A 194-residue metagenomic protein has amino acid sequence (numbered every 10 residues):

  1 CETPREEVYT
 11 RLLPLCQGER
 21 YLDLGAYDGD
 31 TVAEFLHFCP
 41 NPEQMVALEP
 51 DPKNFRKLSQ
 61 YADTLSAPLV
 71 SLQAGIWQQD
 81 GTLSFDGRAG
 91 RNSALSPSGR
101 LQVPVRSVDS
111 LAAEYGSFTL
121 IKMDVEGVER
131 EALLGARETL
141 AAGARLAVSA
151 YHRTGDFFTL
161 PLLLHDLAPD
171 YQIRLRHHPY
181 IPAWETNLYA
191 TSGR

Functional and structural regions predicted by a protein language model:
C1-R194: Phosphate/nucleotide-binding beta-alpha loop and adjacent structural elements of enzyme active sites
